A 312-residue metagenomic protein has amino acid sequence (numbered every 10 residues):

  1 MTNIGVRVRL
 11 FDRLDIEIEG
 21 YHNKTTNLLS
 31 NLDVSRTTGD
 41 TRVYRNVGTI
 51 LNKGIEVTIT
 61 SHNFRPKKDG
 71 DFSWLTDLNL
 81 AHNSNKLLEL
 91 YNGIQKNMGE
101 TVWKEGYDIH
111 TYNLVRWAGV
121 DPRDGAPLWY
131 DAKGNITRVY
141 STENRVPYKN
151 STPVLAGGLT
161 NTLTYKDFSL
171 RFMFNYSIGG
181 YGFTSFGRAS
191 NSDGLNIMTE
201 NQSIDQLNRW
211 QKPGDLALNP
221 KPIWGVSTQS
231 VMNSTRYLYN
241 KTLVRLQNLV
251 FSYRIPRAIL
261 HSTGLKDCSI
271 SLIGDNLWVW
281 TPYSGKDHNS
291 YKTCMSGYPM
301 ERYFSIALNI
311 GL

Functional and structural regions predicted by a protein language model:
M1-D15, V43-D69, N150-A156, P299-E301: Outer-membrane beta-barrel signature, preferentially recognizing the C-terminal barrel domain of Gram-negative
M1-T2, G20-T26, T41, L51-I55 (+5 more regions): Transmembrane beta-barrel architecture of outer-membrane proteins
I4, I18, I59, T76-L78 (+3 more regions): Membrane-embedded beta-strand positions of outer-membrane beta-barrel proteins
L10-D12, K24, I59-K68, W74-T76 (+7 more regions): Outer-membrane beta-barrel proteins
E17-R65, N113-G119, D131, N135 (+1 more regions): Outer membrane beta-barrel strand-and-loop segments of large Gram-negative receptors, especially TonB-dependent
Y44-G54, E100-D124, Q202, L207-G214 (+2 more regions): C-terminal beta-signal and terminal closure region of outer-membrane beta-barrel proteins
R45, F64-S151, N191: Conserved small-residue
S177-S269, G274: Extracytoplasmic gating/loop element in the C-terminal half of outer-membrane beta-barrel translocons and assembly
